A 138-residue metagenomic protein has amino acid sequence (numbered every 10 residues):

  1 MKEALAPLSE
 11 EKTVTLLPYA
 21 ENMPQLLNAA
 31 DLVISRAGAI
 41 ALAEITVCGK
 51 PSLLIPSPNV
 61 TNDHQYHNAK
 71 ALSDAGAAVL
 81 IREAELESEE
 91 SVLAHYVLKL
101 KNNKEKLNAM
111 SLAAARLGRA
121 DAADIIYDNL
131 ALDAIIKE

Functional and structural regions predicted by a protein language model:
M1-V33, Y66-A69, D74, I81-S91: Donor-nucleotide binding loops and adjacent catalytic segments primarily of GT-B fold Leloir glycosyltransferases
L17, R36, L54-I55: A short structural motif in glycosyltransferase catalytic domains
P24, L42-K50, K70: Short alpha-helical segment that forms part of, or immediately flanks, the ligand-binding pocket in carbohydrate-active
N28-A41, K50: Acidic donor-binding loop of glycosyltransferase active sites
D31-L32, G49-S57, A77: Structural loop-to-beta junction motif characteristic of Rossmann-like glycosyltransferase folds
E89-N102, A131: Two-component system phosphotransfer/interaction surface
K99, K106-A120: A short, well-ordered alpha-helix in the C-terminal region of glycosyltransferases
R119-E138: C-terminal alpha-helical cap of glycosyltransferases
